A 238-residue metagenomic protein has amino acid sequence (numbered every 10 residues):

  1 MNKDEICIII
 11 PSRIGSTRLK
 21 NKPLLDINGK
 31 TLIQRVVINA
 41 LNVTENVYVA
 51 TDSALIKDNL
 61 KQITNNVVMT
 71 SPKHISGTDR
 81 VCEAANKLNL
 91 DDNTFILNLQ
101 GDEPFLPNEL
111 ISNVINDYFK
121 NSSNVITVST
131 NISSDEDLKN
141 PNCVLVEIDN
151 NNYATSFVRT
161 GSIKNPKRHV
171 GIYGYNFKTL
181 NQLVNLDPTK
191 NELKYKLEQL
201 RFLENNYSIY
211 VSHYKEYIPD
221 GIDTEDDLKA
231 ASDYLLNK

Functional and structural regions predicted by a protein language model:
N2, P166-K238: Conserved alpha/beta core of the MobA/IspD/sugar-nucleotide pyrophosphorylase nucleotidyltransferase superfamily
N2-T51: N-terminal glycine-rich phosphate-binding loop and ensuing alpha1 helix
C7, Y48, E103, L145 (+3 more regions): A residue-level structural signature of the nucleotidyltransferase/glycosyltransferase Rossmann-like core
T44, D92-N93, N121-V125, Y207: Short, high-confidence coil segments that cap the C-terminus of an alpha-helix and link into the following beta-strand
Y48, A54-N116: Short phosphate-binding loop-to-helix
T51-D52, L106, Y175, D223: A conserved hydrophobic position in a structured secondary element of the catalytic/binding core that shapes
P107-T189: Conserved core of the sugar-phosphate nucleotidyltransferase
